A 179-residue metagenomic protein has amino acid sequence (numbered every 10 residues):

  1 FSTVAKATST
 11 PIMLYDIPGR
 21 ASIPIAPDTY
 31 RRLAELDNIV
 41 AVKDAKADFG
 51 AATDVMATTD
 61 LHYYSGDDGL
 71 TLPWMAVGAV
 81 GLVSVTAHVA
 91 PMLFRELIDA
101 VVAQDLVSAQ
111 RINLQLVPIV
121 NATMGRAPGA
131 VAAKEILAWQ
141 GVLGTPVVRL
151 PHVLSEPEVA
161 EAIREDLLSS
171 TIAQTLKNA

Functional and structural regions predicted by a protein language model:
F1-P11, L167, Q174-K177: Short intrinsically disordered, low-complexity coil segments enriched in acidic
T3-T10, P18-V117, N121-G125: Catalytic alpha/beta core domains of metabolic enzymes, predominantly
Y15: NAD-dependent ADP-ribosyltransferases
M75, V117-L150: Conserved short secondary-structure transition element at the edge of the structured enzyme core that lines
L93, I112-Q115, G129-A132, V159-I163: Alpha-helical structural motif
L106, Q110, A127-A132, A173-A179: Flexible, glycine/charged-enriched surface loops at secondary-structure junctions
V142-A179: Flexible C-terminal active-site loop/helix
